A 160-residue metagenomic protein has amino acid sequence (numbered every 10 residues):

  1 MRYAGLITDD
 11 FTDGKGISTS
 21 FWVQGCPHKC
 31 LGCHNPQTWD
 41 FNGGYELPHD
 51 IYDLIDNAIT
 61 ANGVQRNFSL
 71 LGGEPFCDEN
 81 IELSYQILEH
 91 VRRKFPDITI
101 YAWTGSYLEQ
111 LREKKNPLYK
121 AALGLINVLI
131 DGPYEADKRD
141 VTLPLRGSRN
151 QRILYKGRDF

Functional and structural regions predicted by a protein language model:
M1-Y3: Extreme N-terminal starter segment of soluble prokaryotic enzymes
L6-T8, I55-D56, K114-P117: A generic local structural motif
F11-D50: Canonical Radical SAM [4Fe-4S] cluster-binding loop centered on the CxxxCxxC motif and its immediate flanking residues
N35-D50, G63-D78, R92, D97-K114 (+3 more regions): Core AdoMet radical
I51-A61: A short, N-terminal amphipathic alpha-helix
L54-I55, L83-V91, L118-A122: A general structural detector for well-ordered alpha-helical segments in enzyme core domains, enriched
F68-S69, N80, Q86-H90, G157: Flavin-dependent oxidoreductase catalytic cores
R152-F160: Charged phosphate-binding loop/patch that engages nucleotide di/tri-phosphates or the phosphate backbone of nucleic
